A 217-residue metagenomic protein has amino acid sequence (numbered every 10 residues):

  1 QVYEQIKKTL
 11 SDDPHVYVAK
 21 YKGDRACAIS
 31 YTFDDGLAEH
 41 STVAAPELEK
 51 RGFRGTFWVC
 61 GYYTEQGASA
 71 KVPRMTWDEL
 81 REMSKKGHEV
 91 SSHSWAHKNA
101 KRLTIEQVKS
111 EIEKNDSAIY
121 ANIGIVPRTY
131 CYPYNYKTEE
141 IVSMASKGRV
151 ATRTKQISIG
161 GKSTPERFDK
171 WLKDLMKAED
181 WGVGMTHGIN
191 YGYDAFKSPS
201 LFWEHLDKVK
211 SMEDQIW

Functional and structural regions predicted by a protein language model:
Y3-G23, K50, G55, V59-G61 (+7 more regions): C-terminal domain-boundary segment and adjacent tail
D24, E39-G52: Active-site-proximal N-terminal segment of extracellular/periplasmic enzymes that hydrolyze or transfer
C27-I29, E49-V142, K147-A151, Q156 (+1 more regions): Metal-dependent polysaccharide deacetylase catalytic core of the NodB/CE4 family, i.e., the active-site-bearing domain
L37-A38, A96: Short, glycine/acidic-enriched loop or turn micro-motifs at the edges of active sites
S41, T76, V108, I112 (+2 more regions): Aromatic/hydrophobic pocket-lining residues that form the small-molecule binding cavity in soluble enzyme cores
T42-A45, W77-R81, I141-A145, L172 (+1 more regions): Short amphipathic alpha-helical segments and helix-helix/interface helices
D174-A178: Short glycine/proline-enriched loop/turn "hinge" motifs that connect secondary-structure elements and lie
